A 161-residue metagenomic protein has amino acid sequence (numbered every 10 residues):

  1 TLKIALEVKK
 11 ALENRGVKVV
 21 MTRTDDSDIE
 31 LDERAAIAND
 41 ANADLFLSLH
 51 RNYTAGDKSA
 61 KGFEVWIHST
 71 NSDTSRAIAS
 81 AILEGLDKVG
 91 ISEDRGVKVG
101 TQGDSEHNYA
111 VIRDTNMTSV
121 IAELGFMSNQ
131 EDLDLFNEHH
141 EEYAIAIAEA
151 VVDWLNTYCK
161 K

Functional and structural regions predicted by a protein language model:
L2-K161: Active-site-proximal helix/loop segments of hydrolytic enzymes
